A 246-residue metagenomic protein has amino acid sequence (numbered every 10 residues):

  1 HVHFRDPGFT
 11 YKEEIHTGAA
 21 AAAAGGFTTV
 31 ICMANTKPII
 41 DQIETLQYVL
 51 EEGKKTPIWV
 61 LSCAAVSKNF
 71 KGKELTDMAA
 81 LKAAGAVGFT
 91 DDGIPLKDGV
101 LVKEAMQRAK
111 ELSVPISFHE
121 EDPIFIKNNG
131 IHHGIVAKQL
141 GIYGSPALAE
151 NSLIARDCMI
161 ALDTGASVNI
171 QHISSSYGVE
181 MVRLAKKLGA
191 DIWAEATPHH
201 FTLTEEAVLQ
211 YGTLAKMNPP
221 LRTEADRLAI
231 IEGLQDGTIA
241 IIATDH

Functional and structural regions predicted by a protein language model:
V2, F27-C32, W59-L61, H133-I142: Gly-rich Lys/Arg/Thr-decorated short loops/hinges at beta-loop-alpha junctions or inter-strand turns that position
V2-G53: Metal-associated gating/positioning segment near the N- to mid-region
P7, M33, C63-A65, D92 (+1 more regions): Structural motif
N35-I39, V66-N69, P95-L96: Short histidine/acidic/glycine/proline-rich micro-motifs that form metal- and phosphate-coordinating active-site loops
V49-K55, M78-A83: Acidic (Asp/Glu)-rich catalytic clusters
E51-V66: A glycine-rich helix N-cap at a beta->alpha junction
K73-I242: Histidine/acidic residue-rich metal-binding segments in metalloenzymes
D245: Short phosphate-coordinating micro-motif centered on Lys-Gly-acidic
